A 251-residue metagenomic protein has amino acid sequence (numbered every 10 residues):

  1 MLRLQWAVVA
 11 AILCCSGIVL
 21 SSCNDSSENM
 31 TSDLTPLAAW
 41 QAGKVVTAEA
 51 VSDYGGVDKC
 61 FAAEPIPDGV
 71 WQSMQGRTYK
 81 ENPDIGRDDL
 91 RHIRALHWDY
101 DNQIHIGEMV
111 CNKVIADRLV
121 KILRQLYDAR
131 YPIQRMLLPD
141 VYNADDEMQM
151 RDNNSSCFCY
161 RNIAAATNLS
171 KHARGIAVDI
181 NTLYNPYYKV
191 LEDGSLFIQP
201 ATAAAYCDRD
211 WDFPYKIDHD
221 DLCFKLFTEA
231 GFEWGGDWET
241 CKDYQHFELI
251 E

Functional and structural regions predicted by a protein language model:
M1-V9: Bacterial N-terminal signal peptides that target proteins for export
V9-I18: Bacterial N-terminal signal peptides
L20-S22: C-terminal motif of bacterial Sec signal peptides marking the signal peptidase cleavage site
D25: Short, conserved catalytic or interaction motifs in soluble domains
N29-Q103: N-terminal module-boundary/linker segments of secreted carbohydrate-active enzymes
P36-G43, N162-L169, R174-E251: Catalytic cores and adjacent binding grooves of peptidoglycan-active enzymes
I85-M150: Active-site acidic/histidine clusters and adjacent loop/turn architecture that either coordinate catalytic ions
D145-A173: Active-site-adjacent substructure of cysteine-protease-like catalytic cores
